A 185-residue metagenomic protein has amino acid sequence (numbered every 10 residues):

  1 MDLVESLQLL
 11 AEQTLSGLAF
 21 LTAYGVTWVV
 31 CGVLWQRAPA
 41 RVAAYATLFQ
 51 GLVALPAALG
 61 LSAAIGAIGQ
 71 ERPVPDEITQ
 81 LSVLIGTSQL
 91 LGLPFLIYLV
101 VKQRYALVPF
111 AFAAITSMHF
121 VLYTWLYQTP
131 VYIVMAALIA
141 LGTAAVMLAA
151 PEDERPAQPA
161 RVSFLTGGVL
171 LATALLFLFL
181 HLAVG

Functional and structural regions predicted by a protein language model:
M1-I68: N-terminal topogenic module of multi-pass integral membrane proteins
D2-E5, W28, P56-A67, T79-P94 (+1 more regions): Hydrophobic, membrane-facing alpha-helical anchors
E5-L15, Y45, A67-I78, L90-Q103 (+1 more regions): Short juxtamembrane and helix-loop transition motifs at transmembrane-helix boundaries in membrane proteins
G17-Y24, A46-V53, I85, P109-F112 (+4 more regions): Hydrophobic alpha-helical transmembrane segments of polytopic
Y24-C31, V53-G60, Q89, A113-Y123 (+2 more regions): Helical transmembrane-bundle signal
L34-L48, Q70-V74, V101-R104, P151-P159: Membrane-interface helix-boundary motifs at transmembrane edges
S82-V83, Q89-T143: Membrane-proximal helix-loop-helix units in multi-pass membrane proteins
L175-G185: Juxtamembrane boundary at the C-terminal end of a transmembrane helix
